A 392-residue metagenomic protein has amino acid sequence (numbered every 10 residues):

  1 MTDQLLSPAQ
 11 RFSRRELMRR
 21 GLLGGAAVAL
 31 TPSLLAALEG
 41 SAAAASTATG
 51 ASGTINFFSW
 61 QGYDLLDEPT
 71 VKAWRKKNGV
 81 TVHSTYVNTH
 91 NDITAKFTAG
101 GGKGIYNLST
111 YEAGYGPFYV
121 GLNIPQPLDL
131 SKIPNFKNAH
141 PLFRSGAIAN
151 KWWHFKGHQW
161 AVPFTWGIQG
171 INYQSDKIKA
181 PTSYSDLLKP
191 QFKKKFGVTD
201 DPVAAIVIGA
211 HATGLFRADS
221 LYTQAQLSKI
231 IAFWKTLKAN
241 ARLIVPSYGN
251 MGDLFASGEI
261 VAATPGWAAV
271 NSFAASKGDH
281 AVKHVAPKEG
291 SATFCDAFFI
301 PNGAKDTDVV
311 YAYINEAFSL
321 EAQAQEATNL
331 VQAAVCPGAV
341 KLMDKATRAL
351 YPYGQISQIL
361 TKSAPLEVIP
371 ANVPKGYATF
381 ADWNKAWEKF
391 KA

Functional and structural regions predicted by a protein language model:
M1-E16, V28-L30: N-terminal secretory signal peptides
T47-F118: Early extracytoplasmic/lumenal segment of secretory-pathway proteins
D64-L66, H90-N91, T110-G116, V120-A256: Extracytoplasmic ligand-binding site segments that recognize negatively charged/polar headgroups
Y115-F118, T264-H280: A ligand-binding cleft/hinge motif common to bilobed small-molecule-binding domains
Q126-K137, A161, H280-A292, P301-A304: Short beta-strand->loop
L227-L237, V245, W267, G278-F299: Periplasmic-binding protein-like
D296, P301-L366: Mature extracytoplasmic/periplasmic domains
L360-A392: Conserved C-terminal helix/tail region of periplasmic/extracytoplasmic solute-binding proteins
